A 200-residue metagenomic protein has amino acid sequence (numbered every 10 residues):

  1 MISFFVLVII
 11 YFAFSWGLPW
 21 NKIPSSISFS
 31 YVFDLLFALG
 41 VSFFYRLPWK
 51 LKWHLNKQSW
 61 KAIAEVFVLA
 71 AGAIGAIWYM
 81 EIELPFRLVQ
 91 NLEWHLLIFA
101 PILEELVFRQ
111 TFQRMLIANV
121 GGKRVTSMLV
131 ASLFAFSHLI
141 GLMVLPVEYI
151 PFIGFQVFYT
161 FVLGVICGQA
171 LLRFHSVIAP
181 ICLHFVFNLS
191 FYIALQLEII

Functional and structural regions predicted by a protein language model:
M1-F5, A62-L69, M128-V130: Select subsegments of transmembrane alpha-helices in polytopic membrane proteins, especially boundary-proximal
M1-K50, L55-Q58, A73-W78, V144-L145 (+2 more regions): N-terminal, membrane-interfacial amphipathic/helix-forming hydrophobic leader that caps and precedes the first
L7, I77-L84, S132-S137: Short, functional N-terminal and low-complexity linear motifs
I23-S28, E83-F99: Alpha-helical transmembrane segments and their immediate interhelical/interface regions in integral membrane proteins
K57-F67, N91-L92, R124-V125: Cytoplasmic-side transmembrane-helix entry/capping segments in multi-pass membrane proteins
I63, V68-E83: A glycine-rich, hydrophobic loop/mini-helix early in the fold
I74-G75, Q90-I200: Transmembrane helix-loop-helix hairpins at the membrane interface of multi-pass integral membrane proteins
